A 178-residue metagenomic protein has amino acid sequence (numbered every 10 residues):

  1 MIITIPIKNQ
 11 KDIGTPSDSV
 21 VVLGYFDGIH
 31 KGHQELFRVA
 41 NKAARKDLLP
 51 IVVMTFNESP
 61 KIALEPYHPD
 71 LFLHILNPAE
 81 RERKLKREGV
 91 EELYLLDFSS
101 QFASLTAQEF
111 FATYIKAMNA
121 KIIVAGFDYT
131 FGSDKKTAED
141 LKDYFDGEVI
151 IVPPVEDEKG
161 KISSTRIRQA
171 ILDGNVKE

Functional and structural regions predicted by a protein language model:
M1-E178: Nucleotidyltransferase catalytic core that binds NTPs
